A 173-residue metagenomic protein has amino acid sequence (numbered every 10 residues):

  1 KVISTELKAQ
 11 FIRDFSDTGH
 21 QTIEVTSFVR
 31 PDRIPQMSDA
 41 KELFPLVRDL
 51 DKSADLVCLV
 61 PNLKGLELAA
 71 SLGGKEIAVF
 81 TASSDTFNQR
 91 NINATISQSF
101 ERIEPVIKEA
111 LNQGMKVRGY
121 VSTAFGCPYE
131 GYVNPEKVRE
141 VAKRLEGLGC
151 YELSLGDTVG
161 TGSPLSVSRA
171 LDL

Functional and structural regions predicted by a protein language model:
K1, Q21-V25, A54-V60, I77-V79 (+2 more regions): Hydrophobic faces of well-ordered beta-strands that scaffold small-molecule active sites in alpha/beta enzyme cores
K1-A9, A54-L63, Q89-I96, T123-K137: Active-site mouth loops of central-metabolism enzymes
T5-D51, C58-L68, L72-G74: Glycine-rich, positively charged N-terminal anion/phosphate-binding segment
G19, S71-I77, G147-Y151, L173: Glycine-enriched alpha-helix->loop->beta-strand junction motifs that scaffold or abut catalytic
Q21-V47, T81-A94, T123-Y129, S154-L165: Glycine-rich, proline-tolerant flexible connector loops at the mouths of alpha/beta enzymes
R33-C58, S97-G119, R139-R144, V167-L173: Alpha-helix-loop-beta-strand connector modules within alpha/beta enzyme cores
E109-K116, T123-G149, V159: Active-site acidic/histidine proton-transfer and metal-coordination neighborhood in alpha/beta enzyme cores
R144-L173: Aromatic-anchored, glycine/proline-accented short structural segments that stabilize local strand-turns or short
